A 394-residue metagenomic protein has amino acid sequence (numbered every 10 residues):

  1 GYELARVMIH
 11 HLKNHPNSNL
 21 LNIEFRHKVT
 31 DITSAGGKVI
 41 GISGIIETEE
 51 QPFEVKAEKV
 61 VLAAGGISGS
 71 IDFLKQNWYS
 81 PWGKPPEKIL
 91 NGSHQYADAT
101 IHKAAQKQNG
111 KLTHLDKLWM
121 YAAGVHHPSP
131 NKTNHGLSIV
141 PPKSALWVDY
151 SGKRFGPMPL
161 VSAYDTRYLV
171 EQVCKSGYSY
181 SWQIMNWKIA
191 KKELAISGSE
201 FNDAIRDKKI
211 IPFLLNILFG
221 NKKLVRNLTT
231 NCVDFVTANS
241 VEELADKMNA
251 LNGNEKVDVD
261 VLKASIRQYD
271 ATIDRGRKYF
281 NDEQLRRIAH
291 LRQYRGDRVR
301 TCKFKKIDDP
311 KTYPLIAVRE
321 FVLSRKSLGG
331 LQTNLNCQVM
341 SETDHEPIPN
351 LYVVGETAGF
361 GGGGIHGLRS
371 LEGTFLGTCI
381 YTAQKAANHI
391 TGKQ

Functional and structural regions predicted by a protein language model:
G1-V29, H94-D98, Q106-S370: Mobile, glycine/GP-rich and aromatic-enriched active-site lid/loop segments adjacent to catalytic centers
I9-S18, V29, S43-E54, E58: A structured beta-alpha segment of the ubiquitous adenosine-cofactor-binding alpha/beta core
F25-V39: A conserved short coil-to-beta-strand element within the FAD-binding core of flavoproteins
G36-S43, L315: Short, hydrophobic/aromatic-rich segments at coil-to-beta transitions
K38, E50-Q51, K153, Q338 (+2 more regions): Residue-level signal for well-ordered, solvent-exposed loop/turn and beta-edge residues enriched in charged/polar side
I45, A57, A63-A64, Y150 (+1 more regions): Short, well-ordered coil/turn residues at beta-beta hairpins and beta-strand->alpha-helix junctions within
T48-Q51, V55-S129, E372, L376-K385 (+1 more regions): Glycine-rich loop(s) and the adjacent beta-strand/alpha-helix scaffold that form part
L351, G355-G363, G373-Q394: C-terminal, flexible cofactor-proximal segment of oxidoreductases
